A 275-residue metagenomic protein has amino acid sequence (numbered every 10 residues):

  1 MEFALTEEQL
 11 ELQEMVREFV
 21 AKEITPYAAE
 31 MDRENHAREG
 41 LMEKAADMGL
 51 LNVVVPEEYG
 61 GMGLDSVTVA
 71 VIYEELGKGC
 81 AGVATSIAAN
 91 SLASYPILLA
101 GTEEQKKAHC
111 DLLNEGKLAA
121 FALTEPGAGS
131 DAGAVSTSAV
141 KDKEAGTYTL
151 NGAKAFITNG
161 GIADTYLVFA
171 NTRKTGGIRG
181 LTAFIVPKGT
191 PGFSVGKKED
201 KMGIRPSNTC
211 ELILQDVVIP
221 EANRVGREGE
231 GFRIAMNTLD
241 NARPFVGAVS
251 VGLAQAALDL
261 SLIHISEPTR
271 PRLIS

Functional and structural regions predicted by a protein language model:
D47-G116, T158-T165, G177: Internal helix-loop-helix
E115-T124: A short, Trp-centered hydrophobic/proline-enriched beta-strand micro-motif
A128, A155-G160, A242-F245: Glycine-rich phosphate/pyrophosphate-binding beta-alpha loops
A134-S136, P191-P220: Flexible, small-/acidic-enriched active-site or ligand-binding loops
T147-V195: A short core secondary-structure module
I213-I234: A short, charged helix-loop
G247-L262, S266: Oxyanion-binding "anion nests"
I263-S275: Single conserved hydrophobic/aromatic residue that forms the stacking wall/gate of nucleotide- or nucleobase-binding
